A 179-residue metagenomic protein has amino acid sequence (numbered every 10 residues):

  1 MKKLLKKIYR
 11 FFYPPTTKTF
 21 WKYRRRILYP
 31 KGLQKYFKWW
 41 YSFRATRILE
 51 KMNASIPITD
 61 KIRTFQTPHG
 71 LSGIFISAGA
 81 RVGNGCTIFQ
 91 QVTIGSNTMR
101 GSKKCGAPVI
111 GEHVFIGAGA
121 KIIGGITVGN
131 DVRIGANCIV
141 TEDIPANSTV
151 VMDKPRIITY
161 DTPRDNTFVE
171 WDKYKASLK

Functional and structural regions predicted by a protein language model:
M1-G101, A107, E112-H113, N130 (+2 more regions): Domain-scale signature associated with acetyltransferase and cell-envelope carbohydrate enzymes
G119-D143, S148: Beta-rich strand-turn-strand
E142, I157-D161: A short beta-to-alpha transition loop/helix N-cap that caps and shapes the active-site region
M152-D153: Nucleic acid-binding interface residues in structured DNA/RNA-binding domains, emphasizing the DNA-engaging scaffolds
R156-I157, F168: Short, well-ordered strand-loop elements centered on a beta-strand within folded domains, enriched for acidic residues
